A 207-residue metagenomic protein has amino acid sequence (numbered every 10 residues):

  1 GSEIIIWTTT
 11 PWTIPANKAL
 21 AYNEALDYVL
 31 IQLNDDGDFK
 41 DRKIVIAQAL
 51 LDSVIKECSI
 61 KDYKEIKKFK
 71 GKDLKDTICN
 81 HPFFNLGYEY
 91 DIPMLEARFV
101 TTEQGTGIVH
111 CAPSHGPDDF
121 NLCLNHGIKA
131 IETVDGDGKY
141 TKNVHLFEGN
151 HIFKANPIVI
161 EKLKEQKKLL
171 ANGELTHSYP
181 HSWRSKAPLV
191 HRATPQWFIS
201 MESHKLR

Functional and structural regions predicted by a protein language model:
G1-P15, D35, D73-C79, Y90 (+2 more regions): Residue patterns forming the tRNA-binding/recognition surfaces of aminoacyl-tRNA synthetases and related DALR
P15, A19, L26-I108, P117-N121: Protease-associated
